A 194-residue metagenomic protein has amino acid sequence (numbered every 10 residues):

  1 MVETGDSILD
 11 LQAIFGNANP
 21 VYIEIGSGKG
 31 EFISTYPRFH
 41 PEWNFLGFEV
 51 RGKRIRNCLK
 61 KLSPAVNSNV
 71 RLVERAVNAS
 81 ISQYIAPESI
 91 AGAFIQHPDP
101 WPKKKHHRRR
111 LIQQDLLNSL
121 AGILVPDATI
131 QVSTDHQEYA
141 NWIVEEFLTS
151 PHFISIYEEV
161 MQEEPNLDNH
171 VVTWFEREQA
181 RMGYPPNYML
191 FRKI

Functional and structural regions predicted by a protein language model:
M1-V21, E31-R38: S-adenosyl-L-methionine
G26-G28: Class I SAM-dependent methyltransferase "Motif I" SAM/SAH-binding loop
R51: Conserved SAM/SAH-binding beta-strand->alpha-helix loop
R56-K61, W142: Short alpha-helix adjacent to the SAM-binding motif of class I
L59-P87: S-adenosyl-L-methionine
I112-P126: A short glycine-rich, Lys/Arg-flanked "PGG" loop and its adjoining helix->strand segment in the class I
P126-T134: Conserved beta-strand signature within the Rossmann-like core of class I S-adenosyl-L-methionine
E145, S150-I194: Class I S-adenosyl-L-methionine
